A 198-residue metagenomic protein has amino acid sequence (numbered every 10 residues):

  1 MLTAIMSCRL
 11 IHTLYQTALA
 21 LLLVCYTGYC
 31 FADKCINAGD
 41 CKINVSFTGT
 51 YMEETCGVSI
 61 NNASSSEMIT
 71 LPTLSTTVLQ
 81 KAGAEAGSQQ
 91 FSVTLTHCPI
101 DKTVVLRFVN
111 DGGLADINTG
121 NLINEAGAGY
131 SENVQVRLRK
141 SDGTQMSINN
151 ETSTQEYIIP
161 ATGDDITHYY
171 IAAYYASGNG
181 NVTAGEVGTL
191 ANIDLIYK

Functional and structural regions predicted by a protein language model:
L2-L14, Y29-K198: Mature extracellular/passenger domains of Gram-negative fimbrial/pilin and adhesin proteins
Q16-Y26: Bacterial N-terminal signal peptides
